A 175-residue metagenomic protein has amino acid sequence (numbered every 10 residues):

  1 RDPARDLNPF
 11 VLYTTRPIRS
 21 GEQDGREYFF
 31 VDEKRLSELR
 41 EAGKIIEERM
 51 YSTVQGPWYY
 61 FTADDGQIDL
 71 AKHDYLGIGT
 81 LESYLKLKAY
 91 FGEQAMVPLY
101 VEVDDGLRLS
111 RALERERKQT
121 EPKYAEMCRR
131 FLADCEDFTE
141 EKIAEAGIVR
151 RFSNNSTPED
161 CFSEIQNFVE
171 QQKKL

Functional and structural regions predicted by a protein language model:
D2-R19: Short beta-strand-centered segment that lines the nucleotide-binding/catalytic pocket of NTP-utilizing
R5-L7, G92-V97, E145-V149: Short glycine-/polar-rich loops that comprise or flank the Walker A/P-loop and associated switch/sensor motifs
F10, F29, V97-L99, R150-F152: Hydrophobic/aromatic beta-strand patches that form the interior of the parallel beta-sheet core in alpha/beta enzyme
T14-Y75, G79-L81: ATP-dependent small-molecule kinase phosphotransfer cores that center on conserved nucleotide phosphate-binding segments
R19-S20, L85-L87, G106-A112, D160-S163: Switch/connector loops and helix/strand junctions flanking conserved nucleotide-binding motifs in nucleotide-processing
G21, G66-A71, A89-Q94, K142-A144: Conserved catalytic network of the ASCE P-loop NTPase/AAA+ motor domain
D74-T80, F91-E116: Conserved phosphate-donor/acceptor-positioning beta-strand/loop module used by diverse small-molecule
R117-Q172: Small-molecule kinase domains that catalyze NTP-dependent phosphoryl transfer to phosphate-bearing small molecules
